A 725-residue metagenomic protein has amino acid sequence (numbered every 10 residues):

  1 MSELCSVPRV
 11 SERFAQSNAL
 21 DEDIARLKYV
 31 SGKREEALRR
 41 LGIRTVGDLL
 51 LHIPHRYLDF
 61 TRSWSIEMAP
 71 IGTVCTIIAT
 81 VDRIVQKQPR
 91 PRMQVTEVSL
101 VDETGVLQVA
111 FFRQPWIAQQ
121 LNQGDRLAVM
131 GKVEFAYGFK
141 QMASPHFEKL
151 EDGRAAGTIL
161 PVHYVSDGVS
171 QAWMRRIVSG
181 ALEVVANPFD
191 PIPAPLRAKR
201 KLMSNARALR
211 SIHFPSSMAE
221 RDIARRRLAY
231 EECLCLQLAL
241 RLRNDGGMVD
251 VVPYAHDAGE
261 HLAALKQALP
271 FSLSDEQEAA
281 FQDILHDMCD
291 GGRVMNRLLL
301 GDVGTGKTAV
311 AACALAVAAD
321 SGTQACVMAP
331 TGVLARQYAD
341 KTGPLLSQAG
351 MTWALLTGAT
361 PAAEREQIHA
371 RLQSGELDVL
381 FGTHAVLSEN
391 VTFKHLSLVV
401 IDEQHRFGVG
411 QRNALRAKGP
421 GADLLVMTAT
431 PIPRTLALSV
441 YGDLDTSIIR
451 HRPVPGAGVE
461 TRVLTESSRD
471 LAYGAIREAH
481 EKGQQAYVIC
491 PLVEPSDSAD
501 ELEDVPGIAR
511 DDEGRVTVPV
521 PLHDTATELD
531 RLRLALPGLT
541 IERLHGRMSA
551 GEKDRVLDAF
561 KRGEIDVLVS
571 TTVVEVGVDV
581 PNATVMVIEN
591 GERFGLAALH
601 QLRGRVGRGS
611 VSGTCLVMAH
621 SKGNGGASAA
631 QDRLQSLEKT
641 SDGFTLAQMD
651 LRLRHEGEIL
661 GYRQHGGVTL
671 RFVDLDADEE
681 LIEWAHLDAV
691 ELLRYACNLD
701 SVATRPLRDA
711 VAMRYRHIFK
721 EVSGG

Functional and structural regions predicted by a protein language model:
M1-K28, E36, L236, G246: Long, highly charged, low-complexity intrinsically disordered interaction regions that mediate electrostatic DNA/RNA
R34, I71, K87-A268, Y662: Upstream accessory/linker segments immediately N-terminal to the RecA-like ATPase cores of bacterial MutS and a subset
H52-D82: OB-fold nucleic-acid-binding modules
T80, K132-V133, A239, G591 (+1 more regions): Short, surface-exposed secondary-structure boundary micro-motifs
F271-M295, A309: N-terminal pre-P-loop "Q-motif" helix
D290-Q635: Inter-lobe coupling/hinge segments of SF2-like helicase ATPases
D558-P581, M586-E589, G604, R608 (+2 more regions): Accessory helical-bundle/CTD segments and flexible terminal tails appended to RecA-like ATPase motors
